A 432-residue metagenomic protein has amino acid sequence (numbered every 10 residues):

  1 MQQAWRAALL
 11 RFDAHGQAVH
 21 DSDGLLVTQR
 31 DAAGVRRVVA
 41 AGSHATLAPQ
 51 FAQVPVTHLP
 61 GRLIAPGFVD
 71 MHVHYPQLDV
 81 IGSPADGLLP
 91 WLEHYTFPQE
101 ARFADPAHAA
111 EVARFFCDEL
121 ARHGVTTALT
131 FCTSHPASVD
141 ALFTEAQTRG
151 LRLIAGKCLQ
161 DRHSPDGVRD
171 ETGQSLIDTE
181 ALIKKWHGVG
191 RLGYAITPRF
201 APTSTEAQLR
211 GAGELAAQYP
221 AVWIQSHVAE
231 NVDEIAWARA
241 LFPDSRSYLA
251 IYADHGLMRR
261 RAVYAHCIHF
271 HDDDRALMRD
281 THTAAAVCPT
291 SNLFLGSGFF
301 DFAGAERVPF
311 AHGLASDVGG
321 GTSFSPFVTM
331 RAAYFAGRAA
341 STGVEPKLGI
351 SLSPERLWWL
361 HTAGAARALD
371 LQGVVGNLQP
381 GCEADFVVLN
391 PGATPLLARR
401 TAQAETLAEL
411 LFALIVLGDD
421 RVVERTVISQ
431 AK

Functional and structural regions predicted by a protein language model:
M1-Q50: N-terminal metal-binding scaffold of metallo-dependent hydrolase/deaminase domains
Q2-A7, P49-W91, R114, A121-R122: Replace "His-x-His-based motif
A8-L9, D254-M258, A303-A398: His/Asp/Glu-enriched, well-ordered alpha-helical/loop segment that forms or immediately abuts the divalent-metal
I81-E111, K157, R162-T172, E230-R261 (+2 more regions): Active-site gating loops and adjacent loop-to-helix segments of metal-dependent hydrolytic enzymes
S83-L151, S175-G188: Alpha-helical scaffold segments that flank or form the walls of functional sites
A137-C267: Metal-coordinating catalytic core of metallo-dependent amide/deamination hydrolases
G150-R152, G213-A221, L257-R260, L277-A286 (+2 more regions): Glycine-enriched alpha-helix->loop->beta-strand junction motifs that scaffold or abut catalytic
E383-K432: C-terminal cap of metal-dependent C-N hydrolases
